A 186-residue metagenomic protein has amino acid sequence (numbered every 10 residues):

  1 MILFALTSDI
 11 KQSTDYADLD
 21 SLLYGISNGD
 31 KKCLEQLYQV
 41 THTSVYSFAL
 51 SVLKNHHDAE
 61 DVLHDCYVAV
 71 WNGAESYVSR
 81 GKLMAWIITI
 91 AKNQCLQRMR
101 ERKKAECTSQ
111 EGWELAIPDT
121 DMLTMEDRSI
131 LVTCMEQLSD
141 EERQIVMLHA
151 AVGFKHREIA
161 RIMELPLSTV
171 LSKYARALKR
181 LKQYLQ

Functional and structural regions predicted by a protein language model:
M1-Y24, Q36, T133-E141, R161 (+1 more regions): Intrinsic, short, N-terminal disordered tails of RNA polymerase sigma-factor systems
I2-T7, D15-L19, Q97, K104-S129 (+1 more regions): Internal acidic/polar
L3-K11, S27-Q36, Y46-D65: Short, charged helix-capping/linker segments at alpha-helix termini
Y24, N28-K31, K103, L115-L148 (+2 more regions): Amphipathic alpha-helical segment used for protein-protein interaction
S47, D61-V68, G81-N93: Structural recognition of an alpha-helix C-terminal capping motif at a helix-to-coil junction
N72-S79, T89-T108: Arg/Lys-rich amphipathic alpha helix in sigma70-family domain 2
K92, L96, E142, A151 (+2 more regions): DNA-recognition helix of helix-turn-helix
